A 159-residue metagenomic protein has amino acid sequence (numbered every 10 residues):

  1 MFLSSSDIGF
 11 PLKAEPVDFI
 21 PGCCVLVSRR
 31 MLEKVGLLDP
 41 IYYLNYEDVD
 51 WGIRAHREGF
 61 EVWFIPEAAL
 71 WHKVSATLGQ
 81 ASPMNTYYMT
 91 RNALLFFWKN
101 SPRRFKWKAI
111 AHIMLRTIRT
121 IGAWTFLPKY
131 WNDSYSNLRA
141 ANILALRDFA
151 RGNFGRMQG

Functional and structural regions predicted by a protein language model:
M1-L37, I41: Acidic/His-rich active-site region of diverse nucleotide-sugar glycosyltransferases
E15, M31-L44, V49-W71, A76: Catalytic donor-sugar/metal-binding loop of nucleotide-sugar-dependent glycosyltransferases
V25-L26, F64, Y87: Short aromatic/basic micro-patch
V74-L78, T125-F126: Short acidic, glycine/proline-rich loop/turn micro-motifs
G79-P83: Solvent-exposed loop and edge beta-strand segments that line ligand/cofactor-binding and catalytic clefts
M84-Y88, R103-G159: Non-catalytic, C-terminal membrane-associated alpha-helical segments of glycosyltransferases
F96-F97, F149: Short alpha-helical functional segments enriched in proximate histidine and acidic residues
